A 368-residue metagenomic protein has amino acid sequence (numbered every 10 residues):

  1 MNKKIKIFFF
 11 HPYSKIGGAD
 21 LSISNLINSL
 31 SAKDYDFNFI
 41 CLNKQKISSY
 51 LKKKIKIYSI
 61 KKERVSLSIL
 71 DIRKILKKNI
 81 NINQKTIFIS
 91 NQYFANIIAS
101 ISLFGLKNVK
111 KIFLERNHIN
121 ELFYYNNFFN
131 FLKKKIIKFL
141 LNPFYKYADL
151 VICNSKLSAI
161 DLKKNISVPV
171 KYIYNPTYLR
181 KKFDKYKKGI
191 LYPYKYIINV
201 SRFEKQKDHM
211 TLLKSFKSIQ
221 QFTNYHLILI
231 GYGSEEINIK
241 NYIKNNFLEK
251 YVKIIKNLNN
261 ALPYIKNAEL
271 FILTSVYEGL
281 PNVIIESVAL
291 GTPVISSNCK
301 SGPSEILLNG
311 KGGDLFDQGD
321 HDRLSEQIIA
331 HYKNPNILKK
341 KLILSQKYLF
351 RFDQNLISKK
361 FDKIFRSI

Functional and structural regions predicted by a protein language model:
F9-S68, S158-K163, Y172, G233-E235: N-terminal strand-loop element at the rim of the active site of nucleotide-sugar-dependent glycosyltransferases
G17-N25, K195, N199-Q220, S234-K240 (+1 more regions): A conserved mid-protein helix/loop that constitutes part of the nucleotide-sugar donor-binding site
S90-I97, E115-H118: Short His-centered aromatic/hydrophobic patch
F131-V151: Membrane-proximal helix-turn-helix segments that form the acceptor-binding/catalytic region of lipid-linked
Y145-V170, T177-L179: A short, active-site helix/loop in glycosyltransferases that binds the activated sugar's phosphate group
N257, V276: Aromatic "clamp/platform" in nucleotide-sugar-dependent glycosyltransferases that forms part of the donor/acceptor
P293-S297: Short hydrophobic beta-strand element within catalytic cores of glycosyltransferases and related nucleotide-activated
L308-H321, A330-P335: Conserved acidic donor-binding segment of nucleotide-sugar-dependent glycosyltransferases
